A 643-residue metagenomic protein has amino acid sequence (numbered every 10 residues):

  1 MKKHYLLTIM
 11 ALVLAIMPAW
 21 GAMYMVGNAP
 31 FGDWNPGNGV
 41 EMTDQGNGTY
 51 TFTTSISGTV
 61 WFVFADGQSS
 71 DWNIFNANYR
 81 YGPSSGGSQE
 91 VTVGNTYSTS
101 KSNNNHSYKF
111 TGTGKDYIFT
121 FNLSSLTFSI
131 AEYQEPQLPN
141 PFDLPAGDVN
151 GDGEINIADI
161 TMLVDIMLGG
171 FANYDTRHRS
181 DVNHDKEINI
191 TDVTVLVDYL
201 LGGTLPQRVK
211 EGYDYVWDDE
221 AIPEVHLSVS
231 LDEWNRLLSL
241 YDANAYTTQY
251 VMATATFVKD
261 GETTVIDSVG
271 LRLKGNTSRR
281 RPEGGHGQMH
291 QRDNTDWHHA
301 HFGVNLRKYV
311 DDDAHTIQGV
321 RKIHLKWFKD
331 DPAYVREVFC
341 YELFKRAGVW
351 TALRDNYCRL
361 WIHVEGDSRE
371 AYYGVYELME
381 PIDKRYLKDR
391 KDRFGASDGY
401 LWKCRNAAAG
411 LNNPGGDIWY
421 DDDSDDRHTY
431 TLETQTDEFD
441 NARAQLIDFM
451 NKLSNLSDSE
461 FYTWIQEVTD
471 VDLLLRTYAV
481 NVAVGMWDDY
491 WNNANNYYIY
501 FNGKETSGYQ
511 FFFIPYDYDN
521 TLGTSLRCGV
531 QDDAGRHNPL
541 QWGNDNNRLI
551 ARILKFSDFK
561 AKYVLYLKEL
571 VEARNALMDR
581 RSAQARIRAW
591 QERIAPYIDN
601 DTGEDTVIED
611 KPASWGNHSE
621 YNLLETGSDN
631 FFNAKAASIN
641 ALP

Functional and structural regions predicted by a protein language model:
M1-I9: Bacterial N-terminal signal peptides that target proteins for export
T8-M17: Bacterial N-terminal signal peptides
A22-T59, G67-V91: Aromatic-rich carbohydrate-binding modules that target alpha-glucans
D71-L123: Structured interaction patches on ligand/partner-binding surfaces of diverse proteins
Q137-V209: Cellulosome-associated attachment modules in secreted, modular CAZymes
V209-F339: Conserved NTP-binding catalytic cores of kinases and kinase-like/nucleotidyltransferase enzymes across multiple kinase
D214, E220-I222, E233, R281 (+3 more regions): Middle-to-C-terminal accessory/interaction subdomains
W297, H301-D313, Q318-Y334, A347-L353 (+3 more regions): Internal "kinase-insert"/substrate-recognition segments embedded within catalytic cores of ATP-dependent enzymes
